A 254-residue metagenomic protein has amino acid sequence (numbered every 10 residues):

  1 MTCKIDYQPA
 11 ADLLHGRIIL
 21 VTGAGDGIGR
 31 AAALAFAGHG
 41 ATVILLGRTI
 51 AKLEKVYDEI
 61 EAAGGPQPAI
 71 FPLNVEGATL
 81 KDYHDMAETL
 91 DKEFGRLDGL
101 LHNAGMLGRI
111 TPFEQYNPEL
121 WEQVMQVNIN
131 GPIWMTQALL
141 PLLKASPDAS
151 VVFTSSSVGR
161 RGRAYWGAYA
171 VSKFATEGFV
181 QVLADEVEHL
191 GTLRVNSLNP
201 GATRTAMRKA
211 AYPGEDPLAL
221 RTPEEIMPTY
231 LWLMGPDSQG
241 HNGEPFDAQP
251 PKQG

Functional and structural regions predicted by a protein language model:
I18, G23-G27: Conserved glycine-rich cofactor-binding loop
A41-K55: Conserved glycine-rich Rossmann-like NAD(P)H-binding loop of the short-chain dehydrogenase/reductase
M86, T111-F113, N117-E122: Substrate-binding pocket helix/loop in short-chain dehydrogenase/reductase
T136, S172: Active-site helix of classical SDR
S156: Residue(s) in the substrate-gating loop at a strand-loop-helix junction that position the organic substrate next
R161, V182-L193: Active-site-adjacent segment of SDR/Rossmann-fold oxidoreductases
L193, S197-L198, T205, P213-G254: C-terminal helical subdomain
